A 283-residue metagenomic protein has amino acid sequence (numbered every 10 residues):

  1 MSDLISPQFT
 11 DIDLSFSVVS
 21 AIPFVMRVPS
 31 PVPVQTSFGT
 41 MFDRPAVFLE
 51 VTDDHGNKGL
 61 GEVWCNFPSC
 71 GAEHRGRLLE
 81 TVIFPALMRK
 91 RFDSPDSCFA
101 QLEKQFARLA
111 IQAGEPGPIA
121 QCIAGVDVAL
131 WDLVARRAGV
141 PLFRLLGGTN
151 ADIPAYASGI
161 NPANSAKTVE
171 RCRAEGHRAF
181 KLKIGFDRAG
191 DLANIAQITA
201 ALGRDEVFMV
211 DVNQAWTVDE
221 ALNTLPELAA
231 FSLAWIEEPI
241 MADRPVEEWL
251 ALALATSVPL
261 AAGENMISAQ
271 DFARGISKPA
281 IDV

Functional and structural regions predicted by a protein language model:
D3-L60, W64-P68: Structured beta-strand/loop patches that form or line metal/cofactor-binding pockets in enzymes
T40-D43, L146-T149, A174, A201-L202 (+2 more regions): Solvent-exposed alpha-helices and their adjacent loops that cap or buttress functional pockets in soluble metabolic
L49, G56, I83, V126 (+5 more regions): Conserved, mostly hydrophobic/aromatic
T52-R137: Metal- or metallocofactor-binding catalytic centers and their adjacent structured scaffolds across diverse enzyme
H55, V140-P141, N150-A155, E175-H177 (+2 more regions): Short coil/turn connectors at secondary-structure junctions
D127-P162: Glycine-rich, aromatic-flanked loop segments that form ligand/cofactor-binding clefts across common enzyme folds
T149-R178, K183-D187: Glycine-rich active-site/cofactor-binding loop and its immediate structural neighborhood
L182, D187-V283: Catalytic core of soluble alpha/beta enzymes
